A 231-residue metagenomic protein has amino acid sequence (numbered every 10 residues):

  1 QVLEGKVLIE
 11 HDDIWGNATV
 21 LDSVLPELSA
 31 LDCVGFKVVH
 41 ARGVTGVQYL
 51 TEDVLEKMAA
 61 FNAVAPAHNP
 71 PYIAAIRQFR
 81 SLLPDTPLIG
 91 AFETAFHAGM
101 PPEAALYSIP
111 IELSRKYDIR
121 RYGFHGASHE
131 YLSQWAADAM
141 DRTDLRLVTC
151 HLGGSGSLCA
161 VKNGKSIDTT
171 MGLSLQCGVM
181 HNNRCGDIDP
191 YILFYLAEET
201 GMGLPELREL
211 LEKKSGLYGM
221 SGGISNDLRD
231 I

Functional and structural regions predicted by a protein language model:
Q1-G16, G172: Short glycine-rich, Thr/Ser-proximal phosphate-binding strand/loop in the N-terminal lobe of ATP-dependent enzymes
E10-D32, F61, A75: Conserved active-site "lid/cap" helical segment
T19, D53, P70-A74, G123 (+6 more regions): Conserved active-site and cofactor/substrate-binding residues in soluble primary-metabolism enzymes
E27-N69, T86-I89, A95-L106: Short beta-strand-loop/turn "lid" adjacent to the catalytic site in phosphate-handling enzymes
Y72, L83-D85, G90, S157 (+1 more regions): Non-transmembrane, aqueous-exposed alpha-helical and coiled segments at domain scale
G99-E198: Glycine-rich phosphate-binding loop of actin/hexokinase-like ATP-binding domains
E199-I231: A mobile "lid/hinge" subdomain adjacent to the ATP/sugar-phosphate binding pocket shared across diverse ATP-dependent
